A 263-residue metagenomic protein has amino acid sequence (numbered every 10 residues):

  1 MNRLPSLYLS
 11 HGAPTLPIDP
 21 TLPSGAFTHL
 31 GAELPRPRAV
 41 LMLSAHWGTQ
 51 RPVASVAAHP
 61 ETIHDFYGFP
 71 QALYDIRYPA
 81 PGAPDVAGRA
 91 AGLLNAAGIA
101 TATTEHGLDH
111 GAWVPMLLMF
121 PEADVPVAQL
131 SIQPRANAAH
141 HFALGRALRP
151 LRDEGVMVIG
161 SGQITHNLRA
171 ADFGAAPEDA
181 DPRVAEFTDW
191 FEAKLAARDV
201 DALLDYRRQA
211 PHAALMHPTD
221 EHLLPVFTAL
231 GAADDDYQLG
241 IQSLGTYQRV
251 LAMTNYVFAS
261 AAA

Functional and structural regions predicted by a protein language model:
M1, E33-L34, M119-A123, P150: Solvent-exposed alpha-helices and their adjacent loops that cap or buttress functional pockets in soluble metabolic
M1-T101: A short aromatic-anchored loop/beta-hairpin motif
P5-L9, A39-S44, L130, L151-I164 (+1 more regions): Beta-strand elements within well-structured catalytic alpha/beta cores of enzymes that handle phosphate/sulfate esters
P14-L16, G48-Q50, N137, H166 (+1 more regions): Short, acidic Gly/Pro/Ser/Thr-rich loop/turn segments
A45-G48, A58-H59, G107-M116, I164: Short glycine-enriched loops at secondary-structure junctions
L73-P81, T103, S131-A138, A213: Flexible, glycine/proline-enriched loop segments at strand-loop-helix junctions that form or flank small-ligand binding
A87-F142: Internal, conserved structured core segments that host functional sites
G92, A96, V125-P126, A136 (+2 more regions): Surface-exposed, charge/polar-rich loops and edge strands
